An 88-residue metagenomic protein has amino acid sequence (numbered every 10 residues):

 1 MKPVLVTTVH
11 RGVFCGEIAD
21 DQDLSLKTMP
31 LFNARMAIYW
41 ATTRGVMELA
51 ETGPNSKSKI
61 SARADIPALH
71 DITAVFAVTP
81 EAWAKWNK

Functional and structural regions predicted by a protein language model:
M1-K88: Conserved RNA-binding domains used in RNP assembly and mRNA/RNA metabolism
